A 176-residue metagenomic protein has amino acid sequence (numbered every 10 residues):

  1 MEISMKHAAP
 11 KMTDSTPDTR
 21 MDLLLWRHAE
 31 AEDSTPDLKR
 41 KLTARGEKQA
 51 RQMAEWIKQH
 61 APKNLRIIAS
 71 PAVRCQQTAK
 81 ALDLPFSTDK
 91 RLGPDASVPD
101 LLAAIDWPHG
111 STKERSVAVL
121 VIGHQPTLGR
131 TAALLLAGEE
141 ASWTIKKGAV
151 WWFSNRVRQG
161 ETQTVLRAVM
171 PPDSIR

Functional and structural regions predicted by a protein language model:
M1-M21, T112-R115, I175-R176: Short, low-complexity, intrinsically disordered N-terminal peptides in bacterial proteins
K6, P17-A103, A141-S142: Active-site-proximal alpha-helix that buttresses catalytic centers in soluble enzyme cores
L23, L65, G110-G123: Generic beta-sheet signal
L25-A31, V121-L128: Histidine-centered catalytic micro-motifs
L102-P108, G160: Short, surface-exposed amphipathic charged segments that create phosphate/polyanion-binding patches used for binding
T112-K113, Q125-G148, Q163: Non-DNA-binding regulatory cores of transcription-related proteins, predominantly C-terminal effector-binding
E139-V165, P171-I175: Domain-level recognition of soluble alpha/beta enzyme cores, biased toward histidine phosphatases/phosphomutases
